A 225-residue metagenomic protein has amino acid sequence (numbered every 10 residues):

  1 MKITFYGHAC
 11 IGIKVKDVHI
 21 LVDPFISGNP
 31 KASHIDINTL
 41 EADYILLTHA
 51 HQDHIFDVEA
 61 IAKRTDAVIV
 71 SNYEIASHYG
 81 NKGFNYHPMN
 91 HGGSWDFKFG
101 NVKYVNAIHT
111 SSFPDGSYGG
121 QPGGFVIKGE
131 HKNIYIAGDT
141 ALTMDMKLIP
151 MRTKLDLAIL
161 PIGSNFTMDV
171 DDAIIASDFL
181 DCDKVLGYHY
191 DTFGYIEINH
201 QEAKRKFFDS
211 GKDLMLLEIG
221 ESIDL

Functional and structural regions predicted by a protein language model:
M1, K63-V68, K132-I134: Short active-site oxyanion
M1-H19, I26-N29, D96-K103, K184 (+2 more regions): Zn-dependent metallo-beta-lactamase
G12-H51, F56-A60, T110-G116, T140-R152: Pre-active-site segment of Zn-dependent metallo-hydrolases
L21-D23, A42-A50, V70-Y73, Y135-T140 (+3 more regions): Active-site neighborhood of phospho(di)ester-bond hydrolases with catalytic His/Asp-centered motifs
G28-N29, H51-F56, A76-Y79, G93-D96 (+5 more regions): Active-site environment of divalent metal-dependent phosphoester hydrolases
S33-D96, G100-S111: Active-site HxH/HxHxD metal-binding segment of metal-dependent hydrolases
V68, G80-G93, I174, D178-L225: Binuclear metal-ion centers of metallo-dependent hydrolases, dominated by the metallo-beta-lactamase
F113-D178: Active-site-proximal loop/helix segments of hydrolase catalytic cores
